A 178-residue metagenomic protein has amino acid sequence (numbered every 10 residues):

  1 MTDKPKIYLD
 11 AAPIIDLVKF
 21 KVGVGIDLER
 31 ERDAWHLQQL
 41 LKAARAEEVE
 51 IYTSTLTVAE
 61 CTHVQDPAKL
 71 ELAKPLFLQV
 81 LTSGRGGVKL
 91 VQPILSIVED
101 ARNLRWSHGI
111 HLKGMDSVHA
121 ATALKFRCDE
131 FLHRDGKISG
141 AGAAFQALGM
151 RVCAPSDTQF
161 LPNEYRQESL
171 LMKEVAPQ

Functional and structural regions predicted by a protein language model:
M1-K6, V24-E31, A43, K125-Q178: Acidic, PIN/NYN-like endoribonuclease modules and their adjacent C-terminal/linker elements
M1-T53, Q65-P75, L170-Q178: Short, well-structured N-terminal submotif of metal-dependent ribonuclease cores
L9, T53, Q92, G114-S117 (+1 more regions): Short beta-strand scaffold positions
P13, T57, I97, V118-H119 (+1 more regions): Alpha-helix capping/helix-boundary segments
D27-R30, S107-L112: Short, flexible loop segments at the rims of nucleotide/cofactor-binding pockets, characterized by
L56, T82-G109: Acidic catalytic patch
A59-E60, S96-D100, P155-E164: A short acidic, often aromatic-flanked loop/helix-cap motif at beta-alpha or helix-coil junctions that lines enzyme
K113-E130: Acidic, metal-associated active-site segment
